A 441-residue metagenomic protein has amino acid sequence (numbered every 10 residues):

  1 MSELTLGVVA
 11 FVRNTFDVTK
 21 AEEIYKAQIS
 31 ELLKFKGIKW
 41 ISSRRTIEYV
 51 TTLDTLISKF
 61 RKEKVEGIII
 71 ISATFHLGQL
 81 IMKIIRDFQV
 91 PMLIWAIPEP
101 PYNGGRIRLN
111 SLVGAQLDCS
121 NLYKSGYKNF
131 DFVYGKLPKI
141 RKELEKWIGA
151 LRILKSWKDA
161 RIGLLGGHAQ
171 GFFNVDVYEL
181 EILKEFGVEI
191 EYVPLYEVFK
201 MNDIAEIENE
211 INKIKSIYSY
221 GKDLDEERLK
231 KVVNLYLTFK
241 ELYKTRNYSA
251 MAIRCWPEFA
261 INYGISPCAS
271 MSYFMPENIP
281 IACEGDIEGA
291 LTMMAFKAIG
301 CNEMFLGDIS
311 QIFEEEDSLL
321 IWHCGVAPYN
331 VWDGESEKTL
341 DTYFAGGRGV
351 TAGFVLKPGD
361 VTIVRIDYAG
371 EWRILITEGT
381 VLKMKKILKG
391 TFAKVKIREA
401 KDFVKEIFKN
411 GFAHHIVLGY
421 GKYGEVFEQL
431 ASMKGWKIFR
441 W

Functional and structural regions predicted by a protein language model:
M1-L33: N-terminal basic/disordered segments at the start of proteins
S2-L6, K39-I41, A96, P100-L224: Cap/lid and interdomain-hinge subdomains that line or gate substrate/regulatory clefts in soluble alpha/beta enzymes
L53-V65, I84, Y236-T245: Short, well-structured alpha-helical segments in soluble
V65-T74, L93-W95, Y248-R254: Periplasmic-binding protein-like
K83-N110, C119-N121, S272-G285: Short, acidic/small-residue loops that bind anionic groups at enzyme active sites
S216-A298: Long, internal scaffold/assembly segments composed of regular secondary structure
N278-M384: C-terminal catalytic subdomain
G347-W441: Extended hydrophobic packing segments that form well-structured cores
